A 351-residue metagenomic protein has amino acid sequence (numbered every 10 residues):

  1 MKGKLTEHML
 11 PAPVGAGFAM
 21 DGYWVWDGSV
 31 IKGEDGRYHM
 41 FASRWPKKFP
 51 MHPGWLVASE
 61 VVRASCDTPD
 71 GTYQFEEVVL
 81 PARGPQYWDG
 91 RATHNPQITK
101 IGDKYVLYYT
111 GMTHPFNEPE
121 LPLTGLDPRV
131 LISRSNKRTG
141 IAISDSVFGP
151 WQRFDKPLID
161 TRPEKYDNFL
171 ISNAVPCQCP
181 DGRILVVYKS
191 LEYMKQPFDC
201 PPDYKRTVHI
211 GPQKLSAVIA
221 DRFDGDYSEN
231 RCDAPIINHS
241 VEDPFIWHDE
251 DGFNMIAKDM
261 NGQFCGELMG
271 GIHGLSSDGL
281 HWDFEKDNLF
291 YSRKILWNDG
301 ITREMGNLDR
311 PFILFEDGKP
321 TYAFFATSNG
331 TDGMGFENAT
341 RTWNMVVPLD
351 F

Functional and structural regions predicted by a protein language model:
M1-F351: Carbohydrate-active catalytic/glycan-binding domains of CAZyme proteins, especially the secreted or lumenal ectodomains
